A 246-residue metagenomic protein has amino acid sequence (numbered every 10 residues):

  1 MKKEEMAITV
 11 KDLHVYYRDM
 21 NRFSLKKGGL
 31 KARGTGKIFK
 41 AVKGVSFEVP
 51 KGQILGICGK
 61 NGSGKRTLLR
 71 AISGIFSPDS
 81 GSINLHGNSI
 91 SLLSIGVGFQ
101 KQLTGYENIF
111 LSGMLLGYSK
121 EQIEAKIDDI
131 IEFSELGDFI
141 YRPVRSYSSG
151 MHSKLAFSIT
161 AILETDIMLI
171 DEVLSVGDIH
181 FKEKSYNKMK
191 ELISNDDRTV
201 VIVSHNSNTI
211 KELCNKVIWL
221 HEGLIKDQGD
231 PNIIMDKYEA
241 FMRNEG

Functional and structural regions predicted by a protein language model:
M1-A41, N232-E245: Pre-NBD coupling/linker segments of ABC/ABC-like ATPases
G28-G29, F110, Q122-F139: Conserved ABC ATPase "signature" region
C58-K60: The feature captures the beta-strand-to-loop junction immediately N-terminal to the Walker
S204-H205: H-loop/switch region of ABC-family ATPase nucleotide-binding domains
I210-E212: A short, surface-exposed alpha-helical micro-motif characterized by mixed small hydrophobic and charged/polar residues
E222-G223, Y238: Conserved ABC ATPase "signature" C-loop
